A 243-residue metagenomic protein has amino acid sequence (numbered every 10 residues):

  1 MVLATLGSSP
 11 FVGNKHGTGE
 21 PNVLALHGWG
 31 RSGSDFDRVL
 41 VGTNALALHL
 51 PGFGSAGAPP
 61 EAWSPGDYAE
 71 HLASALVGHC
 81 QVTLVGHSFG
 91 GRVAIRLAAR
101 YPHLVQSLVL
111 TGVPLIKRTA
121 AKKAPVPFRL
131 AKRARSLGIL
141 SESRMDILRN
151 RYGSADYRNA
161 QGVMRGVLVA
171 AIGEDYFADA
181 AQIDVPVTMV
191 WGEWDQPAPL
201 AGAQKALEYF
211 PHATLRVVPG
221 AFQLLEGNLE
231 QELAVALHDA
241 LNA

Functional and structural regions predicted by a protein language model:
M1-V23, L40-N44, V77, Q106 (+4 more regions): Alpha/beta-hydrolase fold catalytic core
S9, A47-V85, V235: Active-site loop/oxyanion-hole signature of alpha/beta-hydrolase fold enzymes
N14-G57: Conserved HGGG/HGGXW glycine-rich cap/lid loop of the alpha/beta-hydrolase fold
G86-G90, A94: Gly/Ala-rich beta-loop-alpha elbow adjacent to hydrolase catalytic centers
I95-R100, L104-L137: Flexible "cap/lid" loop of the alpha/beta hydrolase fold
K132-V185: Conserved alpha/beta-hydrolase catalytic His-Asp/Glu region
I183, M189-W191, D195: Short beta-strand/loop motif that positions the catalytic acidic residue of the alpha/beta-hydrolase fold
A221-E232: Catalytic histidine-centered segment of alpha/beta-hydrolase-like enzymes
